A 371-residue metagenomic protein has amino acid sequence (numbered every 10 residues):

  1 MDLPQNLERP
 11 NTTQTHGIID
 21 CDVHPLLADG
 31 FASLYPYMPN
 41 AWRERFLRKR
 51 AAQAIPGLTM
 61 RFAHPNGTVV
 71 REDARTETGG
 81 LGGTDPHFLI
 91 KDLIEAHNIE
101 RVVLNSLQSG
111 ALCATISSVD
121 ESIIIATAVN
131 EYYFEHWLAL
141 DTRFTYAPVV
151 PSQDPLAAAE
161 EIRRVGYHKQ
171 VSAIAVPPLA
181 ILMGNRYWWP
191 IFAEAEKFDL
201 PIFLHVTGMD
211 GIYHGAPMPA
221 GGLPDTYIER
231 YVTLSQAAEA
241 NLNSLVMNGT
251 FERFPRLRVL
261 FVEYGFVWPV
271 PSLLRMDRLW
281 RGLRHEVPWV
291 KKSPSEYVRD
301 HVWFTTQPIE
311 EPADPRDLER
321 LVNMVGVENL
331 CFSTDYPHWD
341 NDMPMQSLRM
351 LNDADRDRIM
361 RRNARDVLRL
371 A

Functional and structural regions predicted by a protein language model:
D2-I18, D29-A96, E100-R101, E131-A139 (+8 more regions): Mid-to-C-terminal alpha-helical segments outside catalytic/metal-binding sites
I18-C21, V102-L104, T145-P148, I174-V176 (+4 more regions): Hydrophobic faces of well-ordered beta-strands that scaffold small-molecule active sites in alpha/beta enzyme cores
H24, A180, T207-G208, V246 (+3 more regions): Catalytic metal-binding/acid-base residues of hydrolase active sites
G79-D85, L112, P151-A158, L179-R186 (+2 more regions): Acidic-and-aromatic substrate-binding clefts and catalytic sites of carbohydrate-active enzymes
H97-N241, N248: Active-site gating/metal-coordination segments in enzymes
H168-S172, E196-P201, F254-L257, V298-W303 (+1 more regions): Glycine-enriched alpha-helix->loop->beta-strand junction motifs that scaffold or abut catalytic
V206-M209, V246-H301: Aromatic-lined glycan-binding groove of carbohydrate-active enzymes
Y231-N241, H285-R316: Aromatic-anchored helix/helix-loop segment that forms the rim or "lid" of small-molecule/cofactor binding pockets
